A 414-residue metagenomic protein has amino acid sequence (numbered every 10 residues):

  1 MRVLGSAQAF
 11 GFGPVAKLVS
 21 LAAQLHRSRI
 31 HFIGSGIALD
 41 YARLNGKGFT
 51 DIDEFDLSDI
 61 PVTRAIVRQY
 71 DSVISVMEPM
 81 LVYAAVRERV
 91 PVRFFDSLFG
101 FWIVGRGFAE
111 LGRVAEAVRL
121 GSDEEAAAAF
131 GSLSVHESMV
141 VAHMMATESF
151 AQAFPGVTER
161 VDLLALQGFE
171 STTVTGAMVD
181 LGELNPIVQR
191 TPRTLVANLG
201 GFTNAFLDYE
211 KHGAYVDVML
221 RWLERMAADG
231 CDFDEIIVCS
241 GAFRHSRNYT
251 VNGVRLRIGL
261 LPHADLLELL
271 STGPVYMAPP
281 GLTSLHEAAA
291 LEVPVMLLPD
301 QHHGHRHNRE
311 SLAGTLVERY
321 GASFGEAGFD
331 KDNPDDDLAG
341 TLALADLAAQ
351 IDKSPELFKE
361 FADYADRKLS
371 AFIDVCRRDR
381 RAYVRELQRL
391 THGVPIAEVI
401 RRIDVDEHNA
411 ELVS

Functional and structural regions predicted by a protein language model:
R2, D71-I74, E148, T194 (+1 more regions): Structural motif
R2-I74: Glycosyltransferase specificity loop/lid
F12, S72-A84, R89-I103, H263-R309: A donor-sugar binding/catalytic signature common to diverse glycosyltransferases and related nucleotide-sugar
A16-K17, L21-Q24, D180-R244: Conserved catalytic-core segment of nucleotide-activated headgroup transferases in glycan assembly
F32-F55, L199, R221-L260, G325: Catalytic donor nucleotide-activated moiety binding site of glycosyltransferases and closely related
D56-V67, A242-H286: Donor nucleotide-activated moiety binding/catalytic core segment of transferases that use nucleotide-activated donors
R93-V174: Active-site-proximal region of nucleotide-activated glycan assembly enzymes, centered on histidine/acidic-rich loops
D330-S414: C-terminal amphipathic helix plus adjacent low-complexity, charged tail appended to glycosyltransferase catalytic
